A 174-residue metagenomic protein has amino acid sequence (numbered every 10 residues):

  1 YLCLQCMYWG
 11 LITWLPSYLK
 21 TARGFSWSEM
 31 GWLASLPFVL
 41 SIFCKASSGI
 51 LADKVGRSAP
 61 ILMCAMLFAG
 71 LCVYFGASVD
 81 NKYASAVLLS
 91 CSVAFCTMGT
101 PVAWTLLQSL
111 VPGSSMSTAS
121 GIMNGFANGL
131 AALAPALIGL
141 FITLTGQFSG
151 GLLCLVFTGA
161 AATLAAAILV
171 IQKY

Functional and structural regions predicted by a protein language model:
Y1-A46, T100, W104, A134: Extracytoplasmic gate region of multi-pass secondary transporters
S26, L140-T158: A membrane-interface helix-boundary motif in multi-pass transporters
C44-G56, I142-T143: Helix-to-loop junctions at the C-terminal end of transmembrane segments in multipass secondary transporters
D53-M66: Cytoplasmic membrane-interface "Motif A"-like loop-to-helix N-cap segments of 12-TM Major Facilitator Superfamily
L67-D80: C-terminal ends and interior cores of transmembrane alpha-helices in multi-pass membrane transporters/permeases
G76-A77, L153-Y174: Multi-pass alpha-helical transporter architecture, strongest for 12-TM Major Facilitator/SLC carriers used
M98-P112: Intracellular juxtamembrane helix-capping segments at the cytosolic ends of symmetry-related transmembrane helices
Q108-Q147: A late C-terminal transmembrane helix in Major Facilitator Superfamily
